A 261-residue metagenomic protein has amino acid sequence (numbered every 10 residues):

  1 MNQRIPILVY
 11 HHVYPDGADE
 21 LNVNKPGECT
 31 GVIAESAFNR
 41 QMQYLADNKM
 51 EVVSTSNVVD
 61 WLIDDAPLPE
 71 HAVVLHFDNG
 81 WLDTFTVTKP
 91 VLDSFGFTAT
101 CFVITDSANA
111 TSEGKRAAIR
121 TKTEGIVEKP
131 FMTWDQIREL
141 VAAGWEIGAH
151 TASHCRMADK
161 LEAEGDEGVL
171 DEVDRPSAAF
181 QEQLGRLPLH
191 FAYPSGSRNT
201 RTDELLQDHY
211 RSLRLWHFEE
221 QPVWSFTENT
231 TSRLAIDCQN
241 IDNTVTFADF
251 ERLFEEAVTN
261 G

Functional and structural regions predicted by a protein language model:
M1-H76, D83, H154, A158-H190 (+1 more regions): C-terminal active-site subregion of NodB/CE4 polysaccharide deacetylases
P26, F95, A110-K129: Aromatic- and acidic-residue-enriched segments that line the glycan-binding/catalytic groove of carbohydrate-active
A46, P90-G96, M132-A149, L206-Q207 (+1 more regions): Acidic (Asp/Glu)-rich catalytic clusters
V59-D60, T86-V87, E124-A142, R175 (+1 more regions): Alpha-helical scaffolding within the catalytic cores of extracellular/periplasmic polymer-degrading hydrolases
N79-G80, I104-D106: Beta-hairpin (beta-strand-turn-beta-strand) motif
V87-T105: A short alpha/beta connector and helix-capping loop motif
F102-V103, G148-T151, L215: Non-cysteine beta-strand/loop elements that form the S-adenosyl-L-methionine
